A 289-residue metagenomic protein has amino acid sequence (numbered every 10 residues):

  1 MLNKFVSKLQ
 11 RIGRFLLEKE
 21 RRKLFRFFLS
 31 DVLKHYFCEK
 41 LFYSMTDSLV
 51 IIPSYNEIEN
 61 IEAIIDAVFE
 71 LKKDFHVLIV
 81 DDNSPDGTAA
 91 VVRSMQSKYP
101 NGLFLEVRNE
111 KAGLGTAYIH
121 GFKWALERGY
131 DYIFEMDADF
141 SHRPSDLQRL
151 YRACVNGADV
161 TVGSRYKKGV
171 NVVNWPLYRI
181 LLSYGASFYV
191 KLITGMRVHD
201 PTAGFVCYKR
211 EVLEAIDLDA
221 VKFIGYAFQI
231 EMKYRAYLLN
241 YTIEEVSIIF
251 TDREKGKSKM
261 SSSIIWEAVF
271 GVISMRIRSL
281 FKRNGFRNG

Functional and structural regions predicted by a protein language model:
L2-K4, L9-L16, L24, D31-S48 (+2 more regions): Hydrophobic helical membrane-anchoring modules
E57-E70: Short, well-formed alpha-helical segments that are part of the catalytic scaffolds of diverse glycosyltransferases
E57-N60, S84, R143: Donor nucleotide-sugar binding loop of glycosyltransferases
L71-K73, S97-G102, G129: Short helix-capping segments at alpha-helix termini
F75-S84, E106-V107: Short beta-strand/loop segment that forms part of the nucleotide-sugar
D81-A90, F140: A conserved acidic beta->alpha catalytic loop
R108-E127, Y132, P144-Y226, R253-F270: Acceptor/aglycone-binding surface of glycosyltransferases and processive sugar-polymer synthases
